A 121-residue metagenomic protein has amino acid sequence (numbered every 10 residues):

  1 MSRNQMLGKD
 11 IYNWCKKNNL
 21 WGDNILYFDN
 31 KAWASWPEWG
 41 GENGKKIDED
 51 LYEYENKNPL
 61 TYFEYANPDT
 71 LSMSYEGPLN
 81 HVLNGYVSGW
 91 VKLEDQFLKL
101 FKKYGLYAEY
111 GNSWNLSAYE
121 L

Functional and structural regions predicted by a protein language model:
M1-L51: Positively charged, hydrophobic/aromatic-enriched amphipathic segments
N13, L20-W21, V82-L83, Y107 (+1 more regions): Terminal targeting/leader modules
L26, G111-S113: Short loop/turn and capping residues at structural boundaries
A34-K103, A108-G111: Acidic, low-complexity, intrinsically disordered interaction modules
N115-E120: C-terminal edge-of-domain segments
